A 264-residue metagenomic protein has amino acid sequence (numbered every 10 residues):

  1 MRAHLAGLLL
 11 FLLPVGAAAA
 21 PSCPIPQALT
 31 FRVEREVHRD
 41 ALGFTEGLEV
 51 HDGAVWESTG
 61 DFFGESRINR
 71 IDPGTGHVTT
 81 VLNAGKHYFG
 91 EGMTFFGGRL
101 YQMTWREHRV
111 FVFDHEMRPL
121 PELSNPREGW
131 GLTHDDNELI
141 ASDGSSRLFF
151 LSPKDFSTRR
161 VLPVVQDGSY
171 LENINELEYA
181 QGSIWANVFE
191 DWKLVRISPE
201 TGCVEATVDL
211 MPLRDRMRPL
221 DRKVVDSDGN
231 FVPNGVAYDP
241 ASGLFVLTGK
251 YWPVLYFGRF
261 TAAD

Functional and structural regions predicted by a protein language model:
P21-A41, P73-G76, L220: A short helix->beta-strand "capping" segment at the edge of beta-propeller domains
E34-R67, L82-T94, D239, G249-P253: Beta-strand-rich domains and repeat architectures in extracellular enzymes and scaffolds, especially beta-propellers
A41-D52, K86-F96, N125-S142, G168-G182 (+1 more regions): Beta-rich, blade/repeat-based domains predominating in secreted/periplasmic proteins but also intracellular
E57-F62, L100-E107, A141-S145, A186-E190 (+1 more regions): Conserved beta-strand positions in repeat-built beta-propeller and related beta-rich domains
I71-G76, D114-R118, P153-F156, S198-G202 (+1 more regions): Short loop/turn segments that connect beta-strands within beta-propeller blades
T75-F113, M117-G129: Blade-loop segments of beta-propeller domains
V110-D167: Hydrophobic, well-structured mid-protein blocks that either form specific transmembrane helices
A237-D264: Blade-level signature of beta-propeller repeat domains, shared across WD40, Kelch, NHL, RCC1 and BNR/Asp-box propellers
